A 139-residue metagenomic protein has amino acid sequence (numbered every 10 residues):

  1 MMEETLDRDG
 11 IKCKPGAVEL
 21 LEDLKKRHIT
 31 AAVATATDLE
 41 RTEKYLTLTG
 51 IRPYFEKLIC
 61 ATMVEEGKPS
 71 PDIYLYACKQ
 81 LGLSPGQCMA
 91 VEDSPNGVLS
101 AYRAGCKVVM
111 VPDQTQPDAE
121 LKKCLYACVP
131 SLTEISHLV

Functional and structural regions predicted by a protein language model:
M1-E19, R27: Metal-dependent phosphoesterase signature
E4, A34-A36: Intrinsically disordered/low-complexity terminal segments and short unstructured peptides
D9-K12, A34, E65-E66: Pocket-edge positions in alpha/beta enzyme catalytic cores
E22-K25, D38-L39, E43-V139: Asp-based, Mg2+/Mn2+-dependent phosphohydrolase catalytic module
A32-V33, M110: Hydrophobic beta-strand core positions in alpha/beta domains
